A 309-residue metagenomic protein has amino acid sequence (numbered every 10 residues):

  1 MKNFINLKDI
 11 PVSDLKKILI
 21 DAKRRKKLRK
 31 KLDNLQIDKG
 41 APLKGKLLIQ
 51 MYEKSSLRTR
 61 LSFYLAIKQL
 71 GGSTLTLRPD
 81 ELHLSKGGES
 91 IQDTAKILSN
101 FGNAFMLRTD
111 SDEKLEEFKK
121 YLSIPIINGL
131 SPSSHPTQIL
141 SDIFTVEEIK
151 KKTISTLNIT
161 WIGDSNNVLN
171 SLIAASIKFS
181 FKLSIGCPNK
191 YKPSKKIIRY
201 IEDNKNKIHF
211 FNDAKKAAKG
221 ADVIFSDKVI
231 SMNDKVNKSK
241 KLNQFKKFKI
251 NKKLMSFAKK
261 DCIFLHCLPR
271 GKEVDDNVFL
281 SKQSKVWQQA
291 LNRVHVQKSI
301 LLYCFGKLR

Functional and structural regions predicted by a protein language model:
M1-L61, L65: Positively charged, low-complexity intrinsically disordered leader regions
K30-L32, A95, N103-A175, H266: Anion-binding alpha/beta catalytic cores of soluble intermediary-metabolism enzymes, centered on
L47-F101: Active-site cofactor/substrate anionic-group-binding motifs, chiefly glycine- and Lys/Arg-rich phosphate-binding loops
E53-A66, E148-S226: Glycine-rich phosphate/diphosphate-binding loop of Rossmann-like nucleotide-binding domains
L70, F101, Y121-S123, F179 (+3 more regions): Short, structured coil segments at secondary-structure junctions
E202-V278, Q283-S284: Rossmann-like adenosine-cofactor binding region
L280-R309: C-terminal helix-to-coil terminal segments
